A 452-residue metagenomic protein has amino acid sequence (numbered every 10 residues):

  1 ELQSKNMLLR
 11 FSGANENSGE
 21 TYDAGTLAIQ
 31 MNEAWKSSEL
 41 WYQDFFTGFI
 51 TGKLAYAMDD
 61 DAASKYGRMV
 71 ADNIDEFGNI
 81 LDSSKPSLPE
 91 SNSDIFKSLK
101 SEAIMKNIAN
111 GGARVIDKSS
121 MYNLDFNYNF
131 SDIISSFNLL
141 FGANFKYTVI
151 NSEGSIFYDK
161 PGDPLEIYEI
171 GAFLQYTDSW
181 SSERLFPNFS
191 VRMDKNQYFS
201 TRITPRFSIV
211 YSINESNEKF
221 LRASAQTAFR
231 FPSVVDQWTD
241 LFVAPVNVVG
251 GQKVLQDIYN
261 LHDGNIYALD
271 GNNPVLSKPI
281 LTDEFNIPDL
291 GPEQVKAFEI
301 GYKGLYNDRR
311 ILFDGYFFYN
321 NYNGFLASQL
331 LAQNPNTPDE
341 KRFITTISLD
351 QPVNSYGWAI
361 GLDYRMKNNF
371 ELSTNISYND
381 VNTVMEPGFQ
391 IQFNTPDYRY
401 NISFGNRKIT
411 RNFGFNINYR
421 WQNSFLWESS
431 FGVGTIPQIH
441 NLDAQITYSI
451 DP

Functional and structural regions predicted by a protein language model:
E1, R10-N17, A24, N151-D159 (+7 more regions): Outer-membrane beta-barrel translocator domains and adjoining extracellular loop/strand segments of Gram-negative
L2, M7-L9, I134-L139, E183-P187 (+5 more regions): Repeated loop/turn-to-beta-strand initiation elements of outer-membrane beta-barrel proteins
L2-F157, G162-F199, D314: Face-selective signature of the C-terminal outer-membrane beta-barrel domain
L2-L8, N15, F145-N151, V191-Q197 (+9 more regions): Transmembrane beta-strands of outer-membrane beta-barrel pores
F11, K253-R342: Membrane-embedded beta-barrel scaffold of Gram-negative outer-membrane proteins
K118-Y122, P164-I170, T201-I203, Q294-F298 (+4 more regions): Residues that define the transmembrane beta-barrel architecture of outer-membrane proteins
L124-F130, A172-D178, F207-Y211, I300-G304 (+5 more regions): Residues on the lipid-exposed face of transmembrane beta-strands in outer-membrane beta-barrel proteins
S179-S182, L312-S429: Gram-negative outer-membrane beta-barrel transporters
